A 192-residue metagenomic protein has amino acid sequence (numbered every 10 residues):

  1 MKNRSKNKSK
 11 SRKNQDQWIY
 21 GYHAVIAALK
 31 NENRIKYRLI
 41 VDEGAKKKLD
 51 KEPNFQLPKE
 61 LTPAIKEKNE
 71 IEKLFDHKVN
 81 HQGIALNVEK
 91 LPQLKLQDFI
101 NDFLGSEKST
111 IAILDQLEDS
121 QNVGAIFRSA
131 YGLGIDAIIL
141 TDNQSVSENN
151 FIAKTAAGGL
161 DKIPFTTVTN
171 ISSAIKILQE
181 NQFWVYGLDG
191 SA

Functional and structural regions predicted by a protein language model:
M1-L104: N-terminal positively charged helical leader segments and presequences
A64-K68, F165, A192: Proteins with a high burden of low-complexity, intrinsically disordered sequence enriched in S/T/G/P/A and R, requiring
Q93-L96, L188-A192: Short gly/ser/thr-rich secondary-structure transition/capping motifs
F103-S191: RNA substrate-binding interface of SAM-dependent RNA methyltransferases
